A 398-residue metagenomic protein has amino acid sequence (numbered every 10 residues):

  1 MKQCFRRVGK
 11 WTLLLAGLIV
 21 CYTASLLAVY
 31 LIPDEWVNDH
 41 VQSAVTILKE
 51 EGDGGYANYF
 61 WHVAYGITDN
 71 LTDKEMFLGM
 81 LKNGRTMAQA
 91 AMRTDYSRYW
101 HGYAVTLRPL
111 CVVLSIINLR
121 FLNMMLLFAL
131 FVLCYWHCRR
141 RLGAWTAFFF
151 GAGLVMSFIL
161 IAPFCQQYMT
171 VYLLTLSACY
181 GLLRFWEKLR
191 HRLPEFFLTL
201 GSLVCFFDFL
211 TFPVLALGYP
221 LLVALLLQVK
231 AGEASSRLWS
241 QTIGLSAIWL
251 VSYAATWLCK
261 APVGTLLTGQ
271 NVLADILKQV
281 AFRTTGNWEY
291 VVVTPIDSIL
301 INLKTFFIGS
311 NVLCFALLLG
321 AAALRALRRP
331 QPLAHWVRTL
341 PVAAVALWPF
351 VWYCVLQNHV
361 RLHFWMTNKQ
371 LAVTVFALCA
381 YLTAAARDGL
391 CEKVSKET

Functional and structural regions predicted by a protein language model:
R98, G102-N123: Juxtamembrane segments of multi-pass membrane glycosylation machinery that transfer sugars from lipid-linked donors
V105, G151-L174, G201-F206: Aromatic- and kink-enriched transmembrane "portal" helix at the membrane-lumen/periplasm boundary that abuts
M124-W145: Transmembrane-helix motifs of polytopic, lipid-linked glycan transferases
C138-V155, L189-R190: Transmembrane-helix signature of polytopic, membrane-embedded enzymes that assemble or transfer cell-envelope glycans
L193-V223, Q241-A255: Membrane-interface alpha helices of multi-pass inner-membrane proteins
T242-A322: Membrane-lumen/periplasm interface segments of specific transmembrane helices in polyprenyl phosphate-linked
A322-A346: Membrane-interface helix-loop-helix junctions at transmembrane boundaries of multi-pass membrane enzymes, predominantly
L362-A385: Hydrophobic/aromatic-rich transmembrane helices and adjacent perimembrane loops
